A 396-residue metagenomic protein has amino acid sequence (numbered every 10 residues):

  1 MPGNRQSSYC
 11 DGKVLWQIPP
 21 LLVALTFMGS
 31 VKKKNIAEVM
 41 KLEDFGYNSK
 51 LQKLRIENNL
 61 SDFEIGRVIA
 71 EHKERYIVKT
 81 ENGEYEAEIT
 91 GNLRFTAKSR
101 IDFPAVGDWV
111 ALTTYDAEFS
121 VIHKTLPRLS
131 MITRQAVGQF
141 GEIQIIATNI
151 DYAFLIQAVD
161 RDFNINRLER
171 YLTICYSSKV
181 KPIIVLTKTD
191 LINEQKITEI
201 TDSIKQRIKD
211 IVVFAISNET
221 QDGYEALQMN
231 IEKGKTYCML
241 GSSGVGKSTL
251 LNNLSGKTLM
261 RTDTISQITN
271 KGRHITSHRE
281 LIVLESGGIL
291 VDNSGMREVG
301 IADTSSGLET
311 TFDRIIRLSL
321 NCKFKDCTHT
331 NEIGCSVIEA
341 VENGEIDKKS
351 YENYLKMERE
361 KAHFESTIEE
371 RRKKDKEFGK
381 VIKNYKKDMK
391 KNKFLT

Functional and structural regions predicted by a protein language model:
L15, L22-I165, T396: N-terminal accessory targeting/assembly segments
G29-E38, L42, D62, S99-D116 (+5 more regions): Helix-rich effector regions associated with P-loop NTPase G domains
I145-I211, F312, I333-E358: Conserved C-terminal guanine-recognition region of P-loop GTPase G domains, centered on the G4
L191-S243: Canonical P-loop GTPase G-domain recognition
G246: Conserved glycine(s) of the Walker
T249-L259: A conserved segment at the C-terminal end of the G1
